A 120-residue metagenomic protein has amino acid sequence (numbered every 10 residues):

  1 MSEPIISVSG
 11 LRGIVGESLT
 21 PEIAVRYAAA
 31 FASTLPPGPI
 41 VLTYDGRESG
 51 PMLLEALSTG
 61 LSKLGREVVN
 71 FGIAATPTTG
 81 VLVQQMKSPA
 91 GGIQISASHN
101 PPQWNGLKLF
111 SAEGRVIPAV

Functional and structural regions predicted by a protein language model:
M1-E67, A90: An N-terminal, well-structured beta->alpha segment
S7, T20, A75, I117-V120: General structural signal for secondary-structure boundaries
L11-V15, A74, K108, V116: Gly/Ser/Thr-rich beta-alpha loop segments that engage phosphate groups in nucleotides
A28-A29, T78-V81: A generic local structural motif
Y44-D45, I73, A97, A112: Cofactor-binding loop segments of dinucleotide-utilizing enzymes, especially the Rossmann-like FAD- and NAD(P)+-binding
T59, V81-V120: Active-site phosphate-binding/coordination module
F71-T79: Short acidic loop-to-helix transition motifs that present clustered carboxylates
